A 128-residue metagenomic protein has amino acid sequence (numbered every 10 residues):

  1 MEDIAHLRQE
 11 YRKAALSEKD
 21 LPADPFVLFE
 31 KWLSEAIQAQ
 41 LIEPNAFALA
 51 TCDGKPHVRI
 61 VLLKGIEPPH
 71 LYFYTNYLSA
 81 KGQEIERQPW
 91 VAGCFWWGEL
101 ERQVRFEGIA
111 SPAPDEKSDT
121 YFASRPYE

Functional and structural regions predicted by a protein language model:
M1-E128: Binding-site signature for planar aromatic cofactors or substrates
